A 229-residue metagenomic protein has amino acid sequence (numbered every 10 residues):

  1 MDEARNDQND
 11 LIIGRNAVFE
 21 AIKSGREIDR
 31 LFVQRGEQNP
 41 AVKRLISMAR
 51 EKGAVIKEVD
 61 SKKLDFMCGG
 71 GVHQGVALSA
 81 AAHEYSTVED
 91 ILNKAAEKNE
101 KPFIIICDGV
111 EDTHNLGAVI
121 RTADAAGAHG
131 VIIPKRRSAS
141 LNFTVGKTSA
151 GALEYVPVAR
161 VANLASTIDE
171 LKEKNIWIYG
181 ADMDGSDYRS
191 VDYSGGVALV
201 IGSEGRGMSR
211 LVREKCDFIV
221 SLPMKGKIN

Functional and structural regions predicted by a protein language model:
M1-K94: N-terminal positively charged helical leader segments and presequences
F19, S24, F143-A152, R210-N229: Structured adenosyl-cofactor binding patch, chiefly the S-adenosyl-L-methionine
E20-E27, A96-S186, S190: RNA substrate-binding interface of SAM-dependent RNA methyltransferases
D60, A81, D108, P134-K135 (+5 more regions): Short beta->alpha connector loops at strand-helix junctions that form conserved, small/polar/Pro-enriched
K62-M67, E84-S86, L164-I168, S186-Y188 (+1 more regions): A short acidic, often aromatic-flanked loop/helix-cap motif at beta-alpha or helix-coil junctions that lines enzyme
M67-A82, A152-L153, P157, V161 (+1 more regions): Short basic, glycine-rich beta-strand/loop surfaces that mediate nucleic-acid
Y179-I228: Active-site/ligand-binding-proximal alpha/beta "capping" segment
